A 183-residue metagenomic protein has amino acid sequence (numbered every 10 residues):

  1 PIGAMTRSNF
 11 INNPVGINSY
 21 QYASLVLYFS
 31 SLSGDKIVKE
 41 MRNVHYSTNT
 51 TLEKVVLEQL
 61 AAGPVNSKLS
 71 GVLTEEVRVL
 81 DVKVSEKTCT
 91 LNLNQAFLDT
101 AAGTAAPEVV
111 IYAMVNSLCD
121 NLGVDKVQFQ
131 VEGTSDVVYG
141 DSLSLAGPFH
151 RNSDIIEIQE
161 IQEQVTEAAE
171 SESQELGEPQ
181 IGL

Functional and structural regions predicted by a protein language model:
P1-L183: Bimodal "functional hotspot" detector
